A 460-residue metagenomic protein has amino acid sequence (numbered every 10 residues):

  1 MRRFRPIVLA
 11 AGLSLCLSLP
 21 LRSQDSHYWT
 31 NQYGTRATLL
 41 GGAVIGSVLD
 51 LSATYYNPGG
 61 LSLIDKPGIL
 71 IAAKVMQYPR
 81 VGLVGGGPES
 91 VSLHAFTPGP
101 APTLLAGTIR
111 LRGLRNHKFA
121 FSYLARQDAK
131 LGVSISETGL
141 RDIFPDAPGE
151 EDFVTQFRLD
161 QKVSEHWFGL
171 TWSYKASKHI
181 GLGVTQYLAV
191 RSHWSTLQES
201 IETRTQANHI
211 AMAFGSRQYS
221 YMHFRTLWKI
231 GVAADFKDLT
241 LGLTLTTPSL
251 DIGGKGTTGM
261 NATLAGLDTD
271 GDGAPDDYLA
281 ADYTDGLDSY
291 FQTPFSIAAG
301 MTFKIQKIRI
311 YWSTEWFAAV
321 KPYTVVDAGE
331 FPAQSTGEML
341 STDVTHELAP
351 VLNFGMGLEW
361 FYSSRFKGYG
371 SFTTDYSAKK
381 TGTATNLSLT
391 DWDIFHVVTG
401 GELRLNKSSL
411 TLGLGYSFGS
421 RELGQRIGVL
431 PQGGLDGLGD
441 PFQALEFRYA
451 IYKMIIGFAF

Functional and structural regions predicted by a protein language model:
M1-L9: Bacterial N-terminal signal peptides that target proteins for export
A10-S18: Bacterial N-terminal signal peptides
L19-S23: Sec/Tat signal peptide C-region and signal peptidase I cleavage site
Q24-T38, P102, T108-F460: Outer-membrane beta-barrel porins/channels
G34-A53: N-terminal targeting signals for Sec/Tat export/insertion, comprising classic cleavable signal peptides
V48-Y56, S62-D142, F236: Outer-membrane beta-barrel translocator/receptor signature
Y56-N57, D440: Short structured motifs
